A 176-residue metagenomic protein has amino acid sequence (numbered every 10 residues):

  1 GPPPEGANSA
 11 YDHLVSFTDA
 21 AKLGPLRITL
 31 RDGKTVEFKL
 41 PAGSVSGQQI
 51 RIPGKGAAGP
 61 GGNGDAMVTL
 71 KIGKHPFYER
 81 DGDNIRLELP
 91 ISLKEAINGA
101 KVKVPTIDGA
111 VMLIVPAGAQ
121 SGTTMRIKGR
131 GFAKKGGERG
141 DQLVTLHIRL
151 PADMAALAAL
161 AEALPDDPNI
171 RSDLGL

Functional and structural regions predicted by a protein language model:
G1-R27, G59-P60, N169-L176: Post-J-domain flank of DnaJ/Hsp40 co-chaperones
H13, G24-I28, L40, G47-I50: Extracytoplasmic assembly/pore-lining segments of large envelope/extracellular complexes
K34-T35, K39-L176: Intrinsically disordered, low-complexity linker/assembly segments
